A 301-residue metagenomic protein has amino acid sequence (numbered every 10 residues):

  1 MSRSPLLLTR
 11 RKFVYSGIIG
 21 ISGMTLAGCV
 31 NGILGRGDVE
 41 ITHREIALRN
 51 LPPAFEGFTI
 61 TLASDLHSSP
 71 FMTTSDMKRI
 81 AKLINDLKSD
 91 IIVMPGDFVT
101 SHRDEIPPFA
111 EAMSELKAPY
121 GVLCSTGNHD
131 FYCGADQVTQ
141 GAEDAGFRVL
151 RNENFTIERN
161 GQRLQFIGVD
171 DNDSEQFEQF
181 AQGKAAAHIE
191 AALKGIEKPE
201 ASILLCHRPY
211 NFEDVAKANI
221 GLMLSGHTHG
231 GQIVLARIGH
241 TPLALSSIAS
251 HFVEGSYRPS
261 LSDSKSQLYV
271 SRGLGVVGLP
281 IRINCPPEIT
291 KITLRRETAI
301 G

Functional and structural regions predicted by a protein language model:
S2-M24: N-terminal secretory signal peptides and thylakoid transit peptides that target proteins across membranes
T25-T61, F71-S75, R79-K82: C-terminal segment of N-terminal export signals and the immediately downstream linker at the start of the mature
L48-T61, F155-F166, P259-Q267: Beta-strand-turn-beta hairpins that frame and shape the catalytic cleft of phosphate-ester-processing enzymes
G57-H67, R163-D173, I203-C206, Q267-G273: Active-site-proximal beta-strand elements of phosphoester/diester hydrolases
F58-Q140: Membrane-embedded segments
A63-S64, I92-G96, G121-G127, L150-N152 (+3 more regions): Active-site neighborhood of phospho(di)ester-bond hydrolases with catalytic His/Asp-centered motifs
A81, Q140, D144-F147, R159-S202 (+1 more regions): Binuclear metal-dependent hydrolase catalytic cores centered on His/Asp/Glu-rich metal-binding motifs
I203, R208-T290, T298-I300: Conserved beta-sheet core of the metallophosphoesterase superfamily
